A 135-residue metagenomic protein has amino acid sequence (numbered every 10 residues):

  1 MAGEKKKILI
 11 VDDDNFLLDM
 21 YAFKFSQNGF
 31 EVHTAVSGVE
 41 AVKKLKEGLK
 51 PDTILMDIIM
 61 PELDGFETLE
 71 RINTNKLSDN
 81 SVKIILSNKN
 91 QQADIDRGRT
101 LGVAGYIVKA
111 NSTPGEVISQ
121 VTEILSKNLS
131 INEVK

Functional and structural regions predicted by a protein language model:
M1-K7, P114-K135: Non-catalytic signal-transmission and effector/linker regions of two-component phosphorelay proteins
D19-Q27: Charged docking surfaces used in two-component/phosphorelay signaling
T34-K43, G65: Helix N-cap/capping motif at the beta->alpha junctions
K43, F66-D79: Short amphipathic alpha-helix used as the core "switch/output" element in two-component signaling
L49-L55: Active-site beta3 strand of CheY-like receiver
D57, S87: Active-site residues of response regulator receiver
M60: Receiver (REC) domain active-site loop signature in two-component systems and cognate sites in sensor histidine kinases
